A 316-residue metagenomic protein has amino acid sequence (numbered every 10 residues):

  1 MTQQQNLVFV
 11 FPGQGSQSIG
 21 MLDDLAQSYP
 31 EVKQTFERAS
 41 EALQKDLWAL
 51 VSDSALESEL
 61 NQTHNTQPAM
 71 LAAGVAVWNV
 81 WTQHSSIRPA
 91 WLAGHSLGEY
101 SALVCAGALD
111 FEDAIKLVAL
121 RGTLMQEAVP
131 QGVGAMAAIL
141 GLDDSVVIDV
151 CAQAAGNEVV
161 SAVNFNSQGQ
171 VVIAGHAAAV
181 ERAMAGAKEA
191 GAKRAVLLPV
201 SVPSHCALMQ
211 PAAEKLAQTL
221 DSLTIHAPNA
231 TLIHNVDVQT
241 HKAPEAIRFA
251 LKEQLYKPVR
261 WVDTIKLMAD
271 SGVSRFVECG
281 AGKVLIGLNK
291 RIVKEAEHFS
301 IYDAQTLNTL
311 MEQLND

Functional and structural regions predicted by a protein language model:
T2-V147, P199, R275-Q305: FabD-like malonyl-/acyl-CoA
Q14-S16, E41-L43, A106-Y256: Alpha/beta catalytic cores of group-transfer enzymes, especially the acyltransferase/condensing modules of polyketide
A26-Q27, Q153-A155, K188-A190, I286 (+2 more regions): Short, solvent-exposed amphipathic alpha-helical segments in soluble enzyme and RNA/protein-processing domains
T82, K188, A269-G272: Non-catalytic positions within long, well-ordered alpha-helices that form the structural scaffold/packing of enzyme
I233, K252, I265-A269, I286 (+1 more regions): Generic hydrophobic alpha-helical scaffold/packing signal
D237, E297-D316: Short, flexible loop segments at boundaries between secondary-structure elements
Y256-V273: A short, acidic, amphipathic alpha-helical segment used as a generic capping/interface helix at domain edges
